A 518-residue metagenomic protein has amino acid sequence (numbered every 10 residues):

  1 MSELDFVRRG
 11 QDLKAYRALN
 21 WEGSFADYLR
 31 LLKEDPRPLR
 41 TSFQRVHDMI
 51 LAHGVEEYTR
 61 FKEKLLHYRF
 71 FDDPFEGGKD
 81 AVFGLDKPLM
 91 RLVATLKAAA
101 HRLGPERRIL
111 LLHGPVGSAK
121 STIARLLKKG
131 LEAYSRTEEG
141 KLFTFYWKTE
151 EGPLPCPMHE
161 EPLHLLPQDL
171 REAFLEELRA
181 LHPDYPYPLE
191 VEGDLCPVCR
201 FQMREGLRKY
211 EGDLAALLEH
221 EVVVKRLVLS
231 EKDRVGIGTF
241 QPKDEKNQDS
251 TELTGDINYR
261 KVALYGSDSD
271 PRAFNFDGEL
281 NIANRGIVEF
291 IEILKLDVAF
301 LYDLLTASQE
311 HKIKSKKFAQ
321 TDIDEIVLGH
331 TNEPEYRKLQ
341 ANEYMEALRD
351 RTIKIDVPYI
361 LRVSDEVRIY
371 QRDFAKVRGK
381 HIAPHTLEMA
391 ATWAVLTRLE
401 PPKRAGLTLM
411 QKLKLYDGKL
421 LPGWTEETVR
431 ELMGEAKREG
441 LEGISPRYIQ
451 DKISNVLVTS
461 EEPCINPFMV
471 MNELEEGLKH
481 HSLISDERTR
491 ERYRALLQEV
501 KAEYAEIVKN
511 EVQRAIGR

Functional and structural regions predicted by a protein language model:
M1-E56: N-terminal accessory segments that target, anchor, or regulate ATP-driven/P-loop NTPase machines and associated
P36-R518: Conserved ASCE/P-loop NTPase catalytic core
